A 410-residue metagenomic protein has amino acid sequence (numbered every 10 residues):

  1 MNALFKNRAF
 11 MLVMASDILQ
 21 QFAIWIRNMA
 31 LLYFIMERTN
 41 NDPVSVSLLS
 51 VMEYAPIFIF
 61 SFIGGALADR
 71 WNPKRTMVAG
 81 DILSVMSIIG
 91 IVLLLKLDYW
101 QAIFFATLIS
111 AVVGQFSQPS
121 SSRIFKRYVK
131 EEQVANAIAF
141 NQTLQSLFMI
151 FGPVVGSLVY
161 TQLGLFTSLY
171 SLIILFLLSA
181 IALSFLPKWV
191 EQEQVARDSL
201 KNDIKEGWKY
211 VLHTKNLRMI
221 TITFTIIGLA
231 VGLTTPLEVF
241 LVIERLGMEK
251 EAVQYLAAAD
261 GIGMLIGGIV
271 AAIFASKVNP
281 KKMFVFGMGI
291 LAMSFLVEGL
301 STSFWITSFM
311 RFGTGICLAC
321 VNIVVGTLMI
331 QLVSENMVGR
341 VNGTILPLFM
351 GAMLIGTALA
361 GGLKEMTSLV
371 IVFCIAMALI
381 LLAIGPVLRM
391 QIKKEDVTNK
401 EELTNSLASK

Functional and structural regions predicted by a protein language model:
M1-A55, T214-D260: Helix-loop boundary and gating motifs at the non-cytosolic
M1-F10, W189-T221, S406-S409: Juxtamembrane intracellular "pre-TM" segments in multi-pass secondary transporters
M11-M29, M52-A66, N72-S87, A102-T161 (+6 more regions): Substrate-agnostic recognition of the 12-TM MFS/MFS-like secondary transporter fold
L32, I88-L95, G156, Y160 (+7 more regions): Structural signal for membrane-spanning alpha-helices in multi-pass inner-membrane proteins, emphasizing helix cores
L32-R38, V92-L93, F151-S171, E244-R245 (+1 more regions): Transmembrane alpha-helix termini and helix-breaking/packing motifs in multi-pass membrane transporters
F58-S61, R70, K74-T76, G80 (+6 more regions): C-terminal transmembrane bundle of multi-pass solute transporters/carriers
L93-A106, G299-R311: Helix-loop junctions at membrane interfaces in 12-TM secondary transporters
R123, R127, L165, L169-D198 (+1 more regions): Helix-loop junctions on the cytosolic side of multi-pass membrane transporters, especially the intracellular loop
